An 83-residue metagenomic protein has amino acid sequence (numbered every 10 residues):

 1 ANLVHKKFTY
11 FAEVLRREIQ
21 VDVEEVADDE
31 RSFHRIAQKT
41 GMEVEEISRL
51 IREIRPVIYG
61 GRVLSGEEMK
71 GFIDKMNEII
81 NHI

Functional and structural regions predicted by a protein language model:
H5-I83: Membrane-proximal, non-transmembrane interaction modules that couple membrane proteins to downstream assemblies
